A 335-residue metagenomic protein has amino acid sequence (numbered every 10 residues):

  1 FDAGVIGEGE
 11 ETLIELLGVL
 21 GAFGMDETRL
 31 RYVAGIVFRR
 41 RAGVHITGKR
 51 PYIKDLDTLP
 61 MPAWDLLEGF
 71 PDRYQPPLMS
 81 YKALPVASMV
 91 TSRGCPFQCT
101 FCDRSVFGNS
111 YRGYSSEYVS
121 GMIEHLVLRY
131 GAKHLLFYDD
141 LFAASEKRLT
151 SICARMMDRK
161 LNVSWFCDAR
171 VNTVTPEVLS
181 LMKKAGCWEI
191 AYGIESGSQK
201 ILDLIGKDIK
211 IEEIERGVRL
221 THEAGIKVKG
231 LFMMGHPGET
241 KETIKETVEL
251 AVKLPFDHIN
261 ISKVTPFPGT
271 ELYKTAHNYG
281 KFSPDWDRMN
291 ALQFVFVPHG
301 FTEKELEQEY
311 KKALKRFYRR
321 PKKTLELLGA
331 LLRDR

Functional and structural regions predicted by a protein language model:
F1-D55, K263-T265, G269: Glycine-rich beta-alpha loop elements in corrinoid/cobalamin-binding modules across cobalamin-dependent enzymes
F1-E15, L179, K184-I190, E246-I261: Structural recognition of alpha->loop->beta junctions
E8, K54, Y114, A144-K147 (+3 more regions): Residue-level signal for the nucleotide or nucleotide-sugar donor/cofactor binding architecture
A34-V44, G48-K49, E242-K245, V252-H258 (+1 more regions): C-terminal accessory regions of radical SAM enzymes
P62-K229, E246-E249: Radical SAM [4Fe-4S] cluster-binding motif and immediate context
Y138-S145, R170-V171, M234-E239, S262-E271: Short, solvent-exposed turn/loop segments enriched in Gly/Ser/Thr/Pro and often Arg
I226-L231, H236, L250, L254-I259: Conserved beta-strand->loop/alpha-helix structural units within folded catalytic cores of enzymes with alpha/beta
